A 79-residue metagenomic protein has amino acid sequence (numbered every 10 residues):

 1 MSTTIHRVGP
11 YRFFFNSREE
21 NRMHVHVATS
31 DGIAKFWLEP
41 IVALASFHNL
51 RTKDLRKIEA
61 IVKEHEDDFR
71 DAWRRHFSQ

Functional and structural regions predicted by a protein language model:
M1-Y11: Negatively charged, low-complexity tracts enriched in Asp/Glu with abundant Ser/Thr
I5, I33, I41, I58-I61: Weak global preference for isoleucine
H6, H24-H26, H65: Histidine-centered active-site/metal-ligand motif
Y11-F15, F36, F69, W73-F77: Aromatic side chains
N16-T52: A short, structured beta-strand/loop element
N49-Q79: C-terminal structural segments of small proteins and small subunits
